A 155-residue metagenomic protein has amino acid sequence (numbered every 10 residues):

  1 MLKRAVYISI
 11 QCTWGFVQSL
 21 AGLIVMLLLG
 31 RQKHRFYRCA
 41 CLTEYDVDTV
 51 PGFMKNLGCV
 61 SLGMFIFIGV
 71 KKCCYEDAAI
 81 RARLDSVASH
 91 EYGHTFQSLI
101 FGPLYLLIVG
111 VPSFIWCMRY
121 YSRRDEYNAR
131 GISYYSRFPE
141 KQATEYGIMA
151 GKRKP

Functional and structural regions predicted by a protein language model:
M1-L2, H94: A short, terminal or domain-edge coil/loop segment
L2-K55, S61, I66-V70, L106-P155: Metalloprotease/metallohydrolase-associated module, dominated by Zn2+-dependent proteases
N56, A82-S86, Y105: Alpha-helical hydrophobic/aromatic positions enriched in membrane-embedded helices and signal peptides
F67-S89, Y134: Short pre-active-site segment immediately N-terminal to the catalytic Zn-binding motif
S86-S98: Active-site recognition of the HExxH zinc-binding catalytic motif
L99-L107: Transmembrane alpha-helical segments and their cytosolic interface motifs in multi-pass membrane proteins
